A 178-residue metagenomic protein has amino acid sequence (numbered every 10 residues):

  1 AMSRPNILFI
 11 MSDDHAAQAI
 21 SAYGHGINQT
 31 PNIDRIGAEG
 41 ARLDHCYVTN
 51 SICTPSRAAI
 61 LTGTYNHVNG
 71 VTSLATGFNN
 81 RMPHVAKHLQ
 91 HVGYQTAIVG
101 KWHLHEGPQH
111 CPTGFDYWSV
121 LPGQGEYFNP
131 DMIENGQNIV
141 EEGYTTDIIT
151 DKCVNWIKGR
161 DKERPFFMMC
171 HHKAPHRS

Functional and structural regions predicted by a protein language model:
A1-S178: Formylglycine-dependent sulfatase
